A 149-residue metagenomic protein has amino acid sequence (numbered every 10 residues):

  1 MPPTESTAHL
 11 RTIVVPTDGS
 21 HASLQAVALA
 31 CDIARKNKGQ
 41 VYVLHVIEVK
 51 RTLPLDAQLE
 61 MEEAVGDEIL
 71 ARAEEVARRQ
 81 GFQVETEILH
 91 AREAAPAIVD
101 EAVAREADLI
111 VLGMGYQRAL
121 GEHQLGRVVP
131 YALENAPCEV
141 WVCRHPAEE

Functional and structural regions predicted by a protein language model:
M1-A8, R78-I110, P130, A147-E149: Structural beta-alpha unit
P2-E60, V76-R78, F82-E85, N135: Small/aliphatic-rich secondary-structure junction motif
A26, L53-D56, P96-V99, E122-H123: Short, well-ordered secondary-structure micro-motifs
L29, E62-A73, A97: Short, solvent-exposed amphipathic alpha-helices that sit in or adjacent to ligand/effector-binding or catalytic
L44, E87-L89, C143: Structural motif
A57-V65, Q124: Alpha-helix N-cap and loop-to-helix initiation/capping positions
L112-E134, E148-E149: Glycine-rich, Arg-bearing micro-motifs that act as flexible, cationic patches
C138-E149: Short, flexible loop segments at boundaries between secondary-structure elements
